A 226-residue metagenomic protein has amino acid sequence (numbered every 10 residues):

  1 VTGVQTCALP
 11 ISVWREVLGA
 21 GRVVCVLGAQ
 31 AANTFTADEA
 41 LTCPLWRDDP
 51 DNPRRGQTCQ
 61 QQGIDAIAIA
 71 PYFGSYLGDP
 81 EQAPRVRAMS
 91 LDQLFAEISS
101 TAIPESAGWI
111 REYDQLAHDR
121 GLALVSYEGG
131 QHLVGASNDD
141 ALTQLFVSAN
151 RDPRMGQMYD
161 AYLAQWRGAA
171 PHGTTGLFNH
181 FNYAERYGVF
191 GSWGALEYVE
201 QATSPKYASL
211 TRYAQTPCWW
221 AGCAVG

Functional and structural regions predicted by a protein language model:
V1, G21, C25: Substrate-binding cleft and catalytic face of glycoside hydrolase catalytic domains, especially the flexible beta-alpha
V1, P50-T101, R120, Q131 (+1 more regions): Aromatic- and acid-rich polysaccharide-binding/catalytic face of secreted or lumenal carbohydrate-active enzymes
T2-G3, C7-L9: Short, small-residue-biased leader/transition segments that mark boundaries at the very start of proteins
W14-A20, C59-Q60: Short helix-capping segments at alpha-helix termini
V24-L27, D65-I69, A123-Y127, G176-H180: Structural recognition of the beta-strand scaffold that forms the well-ordered cores of secreted hydrolase catalytic
L27-I64, A68, H132-L142, Y187-E197: Substrate-binding cleft/loops of secretory-pathway carbohydrate-active enzymes
R55-G56, S100-G129, D139-T174: Catalytic-core region of carbohydrate-active enzymes that cleave or remodel glycosidic bonds
S137-Q165, T174-G226: Aromatic-rich peripheral "rim/lid" segments of glycoside hydrolase catalytic domains that contact and position glycan
